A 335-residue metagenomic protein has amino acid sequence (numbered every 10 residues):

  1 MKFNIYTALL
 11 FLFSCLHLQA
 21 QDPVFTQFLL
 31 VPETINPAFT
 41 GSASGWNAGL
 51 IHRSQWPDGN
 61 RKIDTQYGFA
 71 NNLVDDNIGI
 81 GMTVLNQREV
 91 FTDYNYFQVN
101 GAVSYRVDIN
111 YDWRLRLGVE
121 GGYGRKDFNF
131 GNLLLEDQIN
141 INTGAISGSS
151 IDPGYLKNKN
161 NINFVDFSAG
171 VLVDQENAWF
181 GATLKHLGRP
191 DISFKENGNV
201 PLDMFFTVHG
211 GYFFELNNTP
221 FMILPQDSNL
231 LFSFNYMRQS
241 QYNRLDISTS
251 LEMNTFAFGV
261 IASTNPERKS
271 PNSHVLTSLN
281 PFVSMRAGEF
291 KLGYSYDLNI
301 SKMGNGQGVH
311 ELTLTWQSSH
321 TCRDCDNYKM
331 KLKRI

Functional and structural regions predicted by a protein language model:
M1-Y6, I109-Y111: Positively charged n-region of N-terminal signal peptides that target proteins for export
T7-C15: Bacterial N-terminal signal peptides
L16-A20: Sec/Tat signal peptide C-region and signal peptidase I cleavage site
Q21-I335: Subset of outer-membrane beta-barrel
